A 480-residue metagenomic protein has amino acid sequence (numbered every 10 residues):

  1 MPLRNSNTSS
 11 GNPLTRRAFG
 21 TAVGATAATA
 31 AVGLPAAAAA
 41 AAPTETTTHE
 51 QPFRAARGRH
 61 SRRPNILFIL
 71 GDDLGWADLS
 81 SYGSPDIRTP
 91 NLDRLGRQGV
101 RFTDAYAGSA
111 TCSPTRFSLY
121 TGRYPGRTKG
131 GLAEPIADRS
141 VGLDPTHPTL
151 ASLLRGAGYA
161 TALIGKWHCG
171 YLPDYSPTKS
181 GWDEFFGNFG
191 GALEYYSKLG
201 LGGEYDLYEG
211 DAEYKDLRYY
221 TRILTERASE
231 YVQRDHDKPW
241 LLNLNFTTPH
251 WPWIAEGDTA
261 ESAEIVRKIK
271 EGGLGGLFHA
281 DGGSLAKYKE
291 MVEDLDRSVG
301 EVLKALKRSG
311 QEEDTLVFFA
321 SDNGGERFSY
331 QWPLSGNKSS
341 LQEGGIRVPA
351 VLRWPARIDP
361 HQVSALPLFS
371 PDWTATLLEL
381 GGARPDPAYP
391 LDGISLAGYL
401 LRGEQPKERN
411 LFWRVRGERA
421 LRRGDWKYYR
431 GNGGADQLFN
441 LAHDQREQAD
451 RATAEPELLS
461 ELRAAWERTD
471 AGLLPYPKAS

Functional and structural regions predicted by a protein language model:
P2-N5, G11-L34, A41-D436, L441-S480: Formylglycine-dependent sulfatase
